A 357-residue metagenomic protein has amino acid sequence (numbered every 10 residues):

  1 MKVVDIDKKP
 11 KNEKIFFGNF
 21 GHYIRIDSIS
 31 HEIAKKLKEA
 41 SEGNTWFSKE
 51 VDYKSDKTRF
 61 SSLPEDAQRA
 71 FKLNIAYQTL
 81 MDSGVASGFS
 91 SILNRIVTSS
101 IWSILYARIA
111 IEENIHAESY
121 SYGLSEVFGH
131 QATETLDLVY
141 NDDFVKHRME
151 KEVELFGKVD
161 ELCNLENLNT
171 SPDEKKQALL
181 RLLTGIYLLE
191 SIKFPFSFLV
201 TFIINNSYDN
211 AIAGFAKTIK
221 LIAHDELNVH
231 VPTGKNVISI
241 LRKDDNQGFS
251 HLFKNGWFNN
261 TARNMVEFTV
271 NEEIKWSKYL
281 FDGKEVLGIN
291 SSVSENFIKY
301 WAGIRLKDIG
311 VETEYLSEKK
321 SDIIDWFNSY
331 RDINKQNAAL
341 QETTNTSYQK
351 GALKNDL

Functional and structural regions predicted by a protein language model:
M1-L357: Non-heme di-metal
